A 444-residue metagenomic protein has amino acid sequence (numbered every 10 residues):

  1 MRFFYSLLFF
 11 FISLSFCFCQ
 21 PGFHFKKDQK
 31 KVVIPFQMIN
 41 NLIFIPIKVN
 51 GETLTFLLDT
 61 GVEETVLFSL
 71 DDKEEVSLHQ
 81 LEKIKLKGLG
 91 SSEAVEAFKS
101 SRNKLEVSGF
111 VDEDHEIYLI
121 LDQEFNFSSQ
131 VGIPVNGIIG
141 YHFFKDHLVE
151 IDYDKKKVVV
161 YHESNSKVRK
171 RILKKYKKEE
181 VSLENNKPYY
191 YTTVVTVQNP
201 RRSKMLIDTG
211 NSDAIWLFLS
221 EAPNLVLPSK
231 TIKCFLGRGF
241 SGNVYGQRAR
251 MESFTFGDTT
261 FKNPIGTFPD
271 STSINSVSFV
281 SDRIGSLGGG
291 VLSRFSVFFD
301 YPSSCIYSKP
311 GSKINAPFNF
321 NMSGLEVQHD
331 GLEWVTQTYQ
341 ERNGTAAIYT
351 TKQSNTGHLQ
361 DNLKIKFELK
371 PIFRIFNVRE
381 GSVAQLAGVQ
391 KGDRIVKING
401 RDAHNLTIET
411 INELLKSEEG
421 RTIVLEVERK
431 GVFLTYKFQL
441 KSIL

Functional and structural regions predicted by a protein language model:
M1-H24: Bacterial Sec-dependent N-terminal signal peptides
F18-L444: Pepsin/retropepsin-fold aspartyl endopeptidases
